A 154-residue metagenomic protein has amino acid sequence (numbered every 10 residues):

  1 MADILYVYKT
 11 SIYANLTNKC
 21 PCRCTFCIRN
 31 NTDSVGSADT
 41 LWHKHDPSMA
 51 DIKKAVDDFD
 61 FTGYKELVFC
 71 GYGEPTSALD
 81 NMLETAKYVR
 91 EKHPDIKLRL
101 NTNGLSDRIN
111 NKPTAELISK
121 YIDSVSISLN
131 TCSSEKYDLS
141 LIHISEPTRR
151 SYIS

Functional and structural regions predicted by a protein language model:
A2-S48, Y152: Canonical Radical SAM [4Fe-4S] cluster-binding loop centered on the CxxxCxxC motif and its immediate flanking residues
N15, V68-C70, R99-N103, S126-N130: A cross-family glycoside hydrolase active-site/sugar-binding cleft signature
S37-D51, T76-K120, T131: Canonical radical SAM enzyme core domain
A50-C70: Short Fe-S-cluster ligation motifs
K97, D123-S126, R149-S151: Conserved C-terminal portion of the radical SAM core fold that forms the substrate/S-adenosylmethionine-binding
S133-S145: A glycine- and Lys/Arg-enriched "phosphate-lid" helix/loop adjacent to the NTP-binding pocket of small-molecule kinases
I142-S154: Single conserved hydrophobic/aromatic residue that forms the stacking wall/gate of nucleotide- or nucleobase-binding
